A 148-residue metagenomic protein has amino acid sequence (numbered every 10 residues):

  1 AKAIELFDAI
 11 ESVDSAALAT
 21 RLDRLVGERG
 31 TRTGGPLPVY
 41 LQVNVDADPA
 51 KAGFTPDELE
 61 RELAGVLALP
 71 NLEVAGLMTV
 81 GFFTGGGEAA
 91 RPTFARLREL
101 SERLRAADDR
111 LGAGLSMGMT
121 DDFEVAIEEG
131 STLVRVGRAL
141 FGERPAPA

Functional and structural regions predicted by a protein language model:
A1-F123, I127-E129, R138-E143: Conserved alpha/beta-domain cores
T132-L133: Divalent-metal-activated hydrolytic enzyme cores
A146-A148: Active-site loop ensemble at the mouth of alpha/beta enzyme cores that anchors a bound cofactor
